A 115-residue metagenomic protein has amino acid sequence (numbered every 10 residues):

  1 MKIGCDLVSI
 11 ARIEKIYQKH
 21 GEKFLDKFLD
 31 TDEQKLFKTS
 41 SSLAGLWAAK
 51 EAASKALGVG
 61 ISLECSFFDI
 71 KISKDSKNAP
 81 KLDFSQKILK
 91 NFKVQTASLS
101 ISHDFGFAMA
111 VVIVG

Functional and structural regions predicted by a protein language model:
M1-G115: Core catalytic alpha/beta fold that binds nucleotide/phospho-ligands
